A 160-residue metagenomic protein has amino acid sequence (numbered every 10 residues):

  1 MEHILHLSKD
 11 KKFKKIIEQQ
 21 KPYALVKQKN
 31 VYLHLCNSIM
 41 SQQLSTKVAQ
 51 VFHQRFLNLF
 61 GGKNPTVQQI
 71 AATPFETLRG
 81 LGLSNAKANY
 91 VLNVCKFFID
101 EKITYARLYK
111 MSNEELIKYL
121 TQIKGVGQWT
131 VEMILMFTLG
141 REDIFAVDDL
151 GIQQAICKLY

Functional and structural regions predicted by a protein language model:
M1-Q28: Intrinsically disordered, low-complexity, charged terminal extensions of DNA damage-control enzymes
K9-F13, S45, A49-Q122: Alpha-helical ds-nucleic-acid-binding substructure associated with the helix-hairpin-helix region of base-excision DNA
L25-L33, G82-A86: Structural motif
V31, Y90, G151: Charged catalytic carboxylate motif
S112-K158: Catalytic DNA-binding helix-loop module of base-excision-repair DNA glycosylases/AP lyases
